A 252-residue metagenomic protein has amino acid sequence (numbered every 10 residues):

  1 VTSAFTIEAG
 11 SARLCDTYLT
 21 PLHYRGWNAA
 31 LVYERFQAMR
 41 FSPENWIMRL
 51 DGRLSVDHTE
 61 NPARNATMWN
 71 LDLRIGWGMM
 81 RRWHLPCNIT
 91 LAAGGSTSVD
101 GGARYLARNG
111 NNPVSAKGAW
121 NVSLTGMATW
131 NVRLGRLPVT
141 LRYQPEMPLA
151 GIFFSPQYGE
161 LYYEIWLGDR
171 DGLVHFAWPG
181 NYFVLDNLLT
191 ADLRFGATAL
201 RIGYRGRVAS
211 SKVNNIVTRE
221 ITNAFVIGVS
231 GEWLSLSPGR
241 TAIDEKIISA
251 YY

Functional and structural regions predicted by a protein language model:
V1, A38-M48, R82-L91, R133-T140 (+2 more regions): Short loop/turn motifs that connect adjacent beta-strands in outer-membrane beta-barrel proteins
V1-I47, T59, L234, A250-Y252: Short glycine/proline- and aromatic-enriched beta-strand/turn motifs that initiate or cap beta-hairpins
S3-A9, M48-G52, A93-T97, L141-P145 (+2 more regions): Membrane-embedded beta-strand positions of outer-membrane beta-barrel proteins
I7, L31-M39, L73-R81, G95 (+4 more regions): Residues on the lipid-exposed face of transmembrane beta-strands in outer-membrane beta-barrel proteins
A9-C15, G52-E60, T97-Y105, P145-F153 (+3 more regions): Transmembrane beta-strands of outer-membrane beta-barrel pores
H23-L31, E44, T67-I75, I89 (+3 more regions): Residues that define the transmembrane beta-barrel architecture of outer-membrane proteins
N111-A197: Outer-membrane beta-barrel transmembrane domain signature
Q144, F154-P156, H175, Y182-Y252: Predominantly the C-terminal beta-signal and adjacent terminal strand-loop region of outer-membrane beta-barrel
